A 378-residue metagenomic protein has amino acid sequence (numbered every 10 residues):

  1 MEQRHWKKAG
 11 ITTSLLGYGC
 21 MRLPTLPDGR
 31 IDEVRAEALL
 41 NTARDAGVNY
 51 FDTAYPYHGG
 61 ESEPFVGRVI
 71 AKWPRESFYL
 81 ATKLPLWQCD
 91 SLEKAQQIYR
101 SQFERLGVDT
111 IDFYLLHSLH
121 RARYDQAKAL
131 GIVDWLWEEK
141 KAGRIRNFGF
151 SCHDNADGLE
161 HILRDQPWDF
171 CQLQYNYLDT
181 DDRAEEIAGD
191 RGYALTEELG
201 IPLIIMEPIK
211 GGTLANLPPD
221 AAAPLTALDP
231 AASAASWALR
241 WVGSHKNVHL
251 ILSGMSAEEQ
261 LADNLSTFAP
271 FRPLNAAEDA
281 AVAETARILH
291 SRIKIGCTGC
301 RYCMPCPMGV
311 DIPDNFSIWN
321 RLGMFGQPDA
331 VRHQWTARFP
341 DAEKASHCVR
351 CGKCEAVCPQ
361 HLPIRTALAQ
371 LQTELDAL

Functional and structural regions predicted by a protein language model:
M1-F78, W135, K141: N-terminal binding-site loop/beta-alpha segment at the start of enzyme catalytic domains that lines or forms
W6, Y18, A43, F51 (+12 more regions): Conserved, mostly hydrophobic/aromatic
R22-V34, K83-E93, A122-D125, A222-D229: Active-site mouth loops of central-metabolism enzymes
R30-A43, S91-L106, H153-I162, A234-L239: Short, acidic/polar
F103-Y124: Active-site groove signature of glycoside hydrolases
L119-T298, Y302-V310, D314-S317, G326-P340 (+1 more regions): Beta/alpha (TIM)-barrel catalytic core signal, keyed to glycine-rich beta->alpha loops juxtaposed to Asp/Glu that bind
K294-G309, A345-H361: Local cysteine-cluster metal-coordination motifs and their immediate loop/turn environment, predominantly Fe-S cluster
F325-K353, A377-L378: Short Fe-S-cluster ligation motifs
